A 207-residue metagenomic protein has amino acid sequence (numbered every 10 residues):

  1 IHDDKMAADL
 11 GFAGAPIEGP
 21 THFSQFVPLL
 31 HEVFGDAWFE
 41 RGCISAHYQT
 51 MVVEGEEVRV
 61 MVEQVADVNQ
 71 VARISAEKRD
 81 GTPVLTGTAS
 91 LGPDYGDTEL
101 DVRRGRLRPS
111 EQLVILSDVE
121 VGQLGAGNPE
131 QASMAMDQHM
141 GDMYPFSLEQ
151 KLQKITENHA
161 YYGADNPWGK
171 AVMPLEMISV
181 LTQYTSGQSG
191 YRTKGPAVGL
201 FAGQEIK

Functional and structural regions predicted by a protein language model:
I1-E40, G96-E205: Hot-dog-fold acyl-thioester-processing enzymes
F39-C43, N69: Short secondary-structure junction motifs
A46: Ligand-binding pocket scaffold of soluble enzyme catalytic domains
Q49: Residue-level recognition of the GNAT/N-acetyltransferase active site
V53-L124, L200-A202, K207: HotDog/MaoC-like acyl-thioester-processing domains
